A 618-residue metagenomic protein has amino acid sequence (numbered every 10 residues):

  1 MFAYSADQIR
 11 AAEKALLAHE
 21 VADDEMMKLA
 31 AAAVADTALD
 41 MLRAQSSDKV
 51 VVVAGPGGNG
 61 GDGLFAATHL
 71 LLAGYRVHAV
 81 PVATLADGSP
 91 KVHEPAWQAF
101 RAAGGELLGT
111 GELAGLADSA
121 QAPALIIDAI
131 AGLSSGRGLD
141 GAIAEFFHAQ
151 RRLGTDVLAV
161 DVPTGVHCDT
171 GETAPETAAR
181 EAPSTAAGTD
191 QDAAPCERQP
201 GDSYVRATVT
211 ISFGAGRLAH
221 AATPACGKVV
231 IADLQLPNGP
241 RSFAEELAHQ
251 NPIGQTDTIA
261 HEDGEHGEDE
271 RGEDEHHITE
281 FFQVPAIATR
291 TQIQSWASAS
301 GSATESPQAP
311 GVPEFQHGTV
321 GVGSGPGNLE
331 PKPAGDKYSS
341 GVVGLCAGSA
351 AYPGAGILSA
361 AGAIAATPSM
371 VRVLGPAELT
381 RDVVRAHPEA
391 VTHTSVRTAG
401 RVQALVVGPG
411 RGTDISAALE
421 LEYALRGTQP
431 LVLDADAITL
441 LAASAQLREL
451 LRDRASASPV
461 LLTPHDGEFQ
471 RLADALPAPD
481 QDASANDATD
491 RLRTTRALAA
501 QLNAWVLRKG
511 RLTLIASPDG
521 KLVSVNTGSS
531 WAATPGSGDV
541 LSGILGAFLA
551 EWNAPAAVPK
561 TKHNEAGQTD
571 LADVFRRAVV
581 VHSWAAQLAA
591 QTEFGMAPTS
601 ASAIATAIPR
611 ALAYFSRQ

Functional and structural regions predicted by a protein language model:
M1-A83, G88-P90, E94, E181-A193 (+5 more regions): Small-residue (G/A/S/T)-rich helix-start motifs and N-terminal tracts that mark the onset
A44-Q45, S119-A124, L153, G400: Glycine-rich phosphate-binding loop signature in dinucleotide/nucleotide-binding domains
G58-G61, F65, S134-G138, T164: Phosphate/ribose-phosphate-bearing ligand recognition and processing surfaces, centered on ADP-ribose/NAD(+/P+) systems
L107-Q121, T392-G400: Short acidic low-complexity segments
A131-E145, C168-A174, T413-L419, R471-D474: Glycine/threonine-rich flexible loop motifs
V166-T170, A174, D190, C196-Q199: Phosphate-binding/catalytic loops
